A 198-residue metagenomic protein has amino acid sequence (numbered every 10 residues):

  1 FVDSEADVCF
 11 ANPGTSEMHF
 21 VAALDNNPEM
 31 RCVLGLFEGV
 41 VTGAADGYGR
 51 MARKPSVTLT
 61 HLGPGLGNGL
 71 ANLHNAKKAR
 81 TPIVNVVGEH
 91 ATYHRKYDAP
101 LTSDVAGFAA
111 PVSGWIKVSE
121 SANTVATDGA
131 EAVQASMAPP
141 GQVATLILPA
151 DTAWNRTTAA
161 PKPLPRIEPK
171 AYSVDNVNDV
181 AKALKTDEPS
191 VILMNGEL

Functional and structural regions predicted by a protein language model:
F1-L198: N-terminal alpha/beta PP-like core and its mobile active-site loop of ThDP/TPP-dependent enzymes
